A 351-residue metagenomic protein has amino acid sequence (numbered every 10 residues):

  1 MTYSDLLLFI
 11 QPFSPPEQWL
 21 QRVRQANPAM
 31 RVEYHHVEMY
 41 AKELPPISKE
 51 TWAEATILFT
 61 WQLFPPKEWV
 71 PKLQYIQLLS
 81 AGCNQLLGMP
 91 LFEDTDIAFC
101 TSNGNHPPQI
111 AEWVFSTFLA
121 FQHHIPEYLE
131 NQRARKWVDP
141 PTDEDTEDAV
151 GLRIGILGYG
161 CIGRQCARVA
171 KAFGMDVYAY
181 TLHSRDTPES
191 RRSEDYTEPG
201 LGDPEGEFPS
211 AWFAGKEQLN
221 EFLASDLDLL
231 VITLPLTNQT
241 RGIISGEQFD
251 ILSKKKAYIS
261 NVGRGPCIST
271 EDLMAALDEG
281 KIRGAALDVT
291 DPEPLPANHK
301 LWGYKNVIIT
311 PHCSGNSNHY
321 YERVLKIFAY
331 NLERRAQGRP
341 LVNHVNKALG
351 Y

Functional and structural regions predicted by a protein language model:
M1-A55: N-terminal glycine-/charge-rich "phosphate-binding" loop or analogous flexible N-terminal tail
R22, C100, G104-W113, E127 (+4 more regions): C-terminal helix-to-coil terminal segments
W52-R133, D143-E147: Phosphate/diphosphate ligand-binding glycine-rich loop within oxidoreductases
Q62, S80, I232-L234, V262-G263 (+1 more regions): Glycine-rich, N-terminal phosphate-binding loop of Rossmann-like dinucleotide-binding domains
P66-L73, M89-T95, F249-K255, A276-K281 (+1 more regions): Short, conserved loop/helix-junction motifs that constitute active-site signature segments in enzyme catalytic cores
L129-Q165: Glycine-rich NAD(P)-binding loop of Rossmann-like domains
Y178: Conserved beta-strand positions in the Rossmann-like core of class I SAM-dependent methyltransferases
S184-K300: Rossmann-like adenosine-cofactor binding region
